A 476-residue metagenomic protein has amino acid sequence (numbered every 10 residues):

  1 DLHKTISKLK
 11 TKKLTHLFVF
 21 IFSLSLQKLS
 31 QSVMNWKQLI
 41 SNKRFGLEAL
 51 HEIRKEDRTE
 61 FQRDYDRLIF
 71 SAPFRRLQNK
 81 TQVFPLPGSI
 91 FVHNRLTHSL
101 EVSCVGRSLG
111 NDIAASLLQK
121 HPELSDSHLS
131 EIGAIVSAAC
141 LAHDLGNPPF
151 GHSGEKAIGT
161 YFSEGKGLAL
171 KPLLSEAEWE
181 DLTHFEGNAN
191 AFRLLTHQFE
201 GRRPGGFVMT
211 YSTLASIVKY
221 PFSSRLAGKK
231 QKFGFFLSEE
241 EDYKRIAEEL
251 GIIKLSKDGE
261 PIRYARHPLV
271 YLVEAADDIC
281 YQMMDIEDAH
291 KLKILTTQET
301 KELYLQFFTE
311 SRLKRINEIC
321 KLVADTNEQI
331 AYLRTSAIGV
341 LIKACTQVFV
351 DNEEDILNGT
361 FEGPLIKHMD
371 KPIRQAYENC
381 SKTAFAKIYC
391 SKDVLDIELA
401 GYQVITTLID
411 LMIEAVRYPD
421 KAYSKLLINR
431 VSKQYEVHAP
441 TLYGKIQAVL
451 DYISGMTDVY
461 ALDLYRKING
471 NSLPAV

Functional and structural regions predicted by a protein language model:
T5, K10-K13, K28: Polybasic, lysine-rich low-complexity intrinsically disordered segments
H16, Q31-D57, I69-K80, S89 (+5 more regions): Sequence-structural signature of the catalytic-core scaffold of metal-dependent phosphohydrolases that act on
F18-F22: Aromatic (phenylalanine/tyrosine) cluster motif
R63-R75, M369-I373: Acidic, low-complexity proline/glycine-rich segments
I319-M369: Long, amphipathic alpha-helical stalk/connector segments used for oligomerization, subunit docking, or mechanical
V350-S432: Substrate-recognition/cap regions that form aromatic- and gly/pro-loop-enriched pockets for small-molecule ligands
N429-K467, N471: C-terminal amphipathic alpha-helical interaction region
